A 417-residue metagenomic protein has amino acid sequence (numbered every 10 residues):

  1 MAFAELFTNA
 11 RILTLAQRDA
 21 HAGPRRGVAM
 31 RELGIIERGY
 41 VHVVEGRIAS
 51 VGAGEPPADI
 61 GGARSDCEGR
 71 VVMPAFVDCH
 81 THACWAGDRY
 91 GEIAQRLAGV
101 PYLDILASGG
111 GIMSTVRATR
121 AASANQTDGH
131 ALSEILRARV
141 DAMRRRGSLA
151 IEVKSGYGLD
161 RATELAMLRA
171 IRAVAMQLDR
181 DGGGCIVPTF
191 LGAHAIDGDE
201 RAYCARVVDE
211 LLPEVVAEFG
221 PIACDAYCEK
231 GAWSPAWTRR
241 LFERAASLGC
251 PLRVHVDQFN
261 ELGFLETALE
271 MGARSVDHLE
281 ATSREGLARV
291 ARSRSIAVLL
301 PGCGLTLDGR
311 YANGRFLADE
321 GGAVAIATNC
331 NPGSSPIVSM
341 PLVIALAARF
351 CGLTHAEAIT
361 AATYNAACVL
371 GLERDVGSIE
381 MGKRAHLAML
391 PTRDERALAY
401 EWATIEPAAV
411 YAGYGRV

Functional and structural regions predicted by a protein language model:
M1-A58: N-terminal metal-binding scaffold of metallo-dependent hydrolase/deaminase domains
L6, G62-D66, V410: Conserved beta-strand scaffold positions in the cores of enzyme catalytic domains, especially in NTP/NDP-utilizing
A10, V41, G46, G69 (+13 more regions): Divalent metal-coordination and catalytic microenvironments
I48-A49, V71, A83, R416: Hydrophobic "anchor" residues
C67-I135: Metal-associated gating/positioning segment near the N- to mid-region
T115-I135, D141, L149-L262: Metal-coordinating catalytic core of metallo-dependent amide/deamination hydrolases
P251-L252, N260-S378, L390-A397, W402 (+1 more regions): Active-site-adjacent C-terminal substructures of enzyme catalytic domains
